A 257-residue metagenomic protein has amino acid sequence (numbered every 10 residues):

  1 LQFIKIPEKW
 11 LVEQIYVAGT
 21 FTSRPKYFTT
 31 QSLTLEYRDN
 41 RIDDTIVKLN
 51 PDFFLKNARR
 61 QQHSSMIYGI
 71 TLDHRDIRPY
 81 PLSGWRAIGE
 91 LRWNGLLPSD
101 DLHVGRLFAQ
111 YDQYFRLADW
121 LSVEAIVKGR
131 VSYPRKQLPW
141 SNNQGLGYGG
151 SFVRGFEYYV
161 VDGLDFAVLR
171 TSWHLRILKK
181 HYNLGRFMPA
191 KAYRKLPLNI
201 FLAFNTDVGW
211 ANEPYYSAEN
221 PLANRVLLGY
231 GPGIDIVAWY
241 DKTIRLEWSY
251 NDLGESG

Functional and structural regions predicted by a protein language model:
L1, L33-D39, W85-W93, A109 (+6 more regions): Transmembrane beta-barrel strands of outer-membrane/channel proteins
L1-F3, T34, D43-N50, P81-S83 (+5 more regions): Outer-membrane beta-barrel translocator domains and adjoining extracellular loop/strand segments of Gram-negative
L1-I67, R75, G145-G147, S151 (+2 more regions): Gram-negative/organellar outer-membrane beta-barrel architecture
K26-F28, R116-A118, W239: Residue-level recognition of beta-strand termini and adjacent short loop/turns
P51-F54, Q62, W140-V153, W210-G229: Solvent-exposed, glycine/polar-rich loop segments of beta-barrel outer-membrane systems
K56-R59, H63-K195: C-terminal outer-membrane beta-barrel translocator/porin domains of Gram-negative envelope proteins and their
K179, R186, A192-L227: C-terminal hydrophobic structural anchor segments that stabilize assembly/packing rather than catalytic chemistry
Y216-G257: C-terminal beta-signal and terminal closure region of outer-membrane beta-barrel proteins
